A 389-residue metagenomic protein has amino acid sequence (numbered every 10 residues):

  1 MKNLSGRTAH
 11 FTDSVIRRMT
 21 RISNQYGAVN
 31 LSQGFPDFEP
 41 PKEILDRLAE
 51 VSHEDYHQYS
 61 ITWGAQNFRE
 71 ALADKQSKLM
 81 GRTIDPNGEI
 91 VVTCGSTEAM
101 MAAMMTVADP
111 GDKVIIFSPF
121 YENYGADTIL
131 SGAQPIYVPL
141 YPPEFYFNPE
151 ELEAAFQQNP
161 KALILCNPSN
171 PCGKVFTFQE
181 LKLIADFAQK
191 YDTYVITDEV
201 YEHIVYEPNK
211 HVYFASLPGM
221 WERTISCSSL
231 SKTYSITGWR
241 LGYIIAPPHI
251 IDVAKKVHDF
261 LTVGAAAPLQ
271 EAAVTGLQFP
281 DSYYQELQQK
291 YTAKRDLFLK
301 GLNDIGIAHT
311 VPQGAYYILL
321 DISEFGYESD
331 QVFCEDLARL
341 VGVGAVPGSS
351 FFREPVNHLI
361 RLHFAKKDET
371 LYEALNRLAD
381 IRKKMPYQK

Functional and structural regions predicted by a protein language model:
S5-G95, A102, Q278-F279, K384-K389: N-terminal small-domain helix-loop-helix segment of the aminotransferase-like
Y26, S131, K190-Y191, I305 (+2 more regions): Helix C-cap/helix->beta junction micro-motif
D74, A154, Y327, D336-A345 (+1 more regions): PLP-dependent enzyme catalytic core of the Aspartate aminotransferase-like
T106-T128: Conserved PLP-anchoring active-site segment centered on the Schiff-base-forming lysine
D112, A133, K190-T193, W221-E222: A short helix->loop->beta-strand "cap" motif at the edges of active sites that frequently abuts
L140-E207: Active-site phosphate-binding strand-loop segment of PLP-dependent enzymes
R223-G314: PLP-dependent aminotransferase class I/II
Y291-T292, I305-L340: Conserved PLP-binding catalytic core of the aspartate aminotransferase-like
